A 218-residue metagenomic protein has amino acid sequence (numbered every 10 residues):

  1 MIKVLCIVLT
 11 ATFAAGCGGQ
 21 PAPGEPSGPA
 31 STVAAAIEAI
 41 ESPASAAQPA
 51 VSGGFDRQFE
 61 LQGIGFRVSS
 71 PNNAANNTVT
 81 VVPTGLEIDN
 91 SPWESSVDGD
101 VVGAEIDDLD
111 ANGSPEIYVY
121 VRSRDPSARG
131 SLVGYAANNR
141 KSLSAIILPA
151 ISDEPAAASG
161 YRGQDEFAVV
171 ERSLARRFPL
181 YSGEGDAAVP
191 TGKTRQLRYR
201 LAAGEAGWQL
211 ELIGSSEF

Functional and structural regions predicted by a protein language model:
I2-C6, A11-F13, G18-G65, P71 (+1 more regions): Acidic, small-residue rich beta-repeat scaffolds with periodic aromatic anchors
S70-N72, Y120-R124: Beta-strand C-termini and the immediately following turn/loop, strongest in propeller blades
N77-T78, P126-G134, E184-V189: Structural motif
D89-S95: A short beta-strand motif characteristic of beta-propeller blades
W93, S144-S152, L210-S215: Beta-propeller fold detector
D107-P115: Residues in Ca2+-coordinating acidic/glycine-rich loops
I117-V121, L174-R176: Hydrophobic beta-strand segments that make up the repeating blades of beta-propeller and related beta-repeat
G130-E154: Extracellular C-terminal loop/segment signatures of secreted glycoproteins
